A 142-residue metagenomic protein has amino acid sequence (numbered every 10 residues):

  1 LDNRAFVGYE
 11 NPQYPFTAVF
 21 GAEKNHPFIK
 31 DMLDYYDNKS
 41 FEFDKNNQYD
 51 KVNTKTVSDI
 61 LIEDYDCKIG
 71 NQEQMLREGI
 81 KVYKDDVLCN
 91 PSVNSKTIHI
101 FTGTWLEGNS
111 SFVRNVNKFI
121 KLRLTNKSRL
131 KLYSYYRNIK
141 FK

Functional and structural regions predicted by a protein language model:
L1-K142: Glycosyltransferase-associated regions of secretory-pathway enzymes, highlighting luminal stem/catalytic domains
